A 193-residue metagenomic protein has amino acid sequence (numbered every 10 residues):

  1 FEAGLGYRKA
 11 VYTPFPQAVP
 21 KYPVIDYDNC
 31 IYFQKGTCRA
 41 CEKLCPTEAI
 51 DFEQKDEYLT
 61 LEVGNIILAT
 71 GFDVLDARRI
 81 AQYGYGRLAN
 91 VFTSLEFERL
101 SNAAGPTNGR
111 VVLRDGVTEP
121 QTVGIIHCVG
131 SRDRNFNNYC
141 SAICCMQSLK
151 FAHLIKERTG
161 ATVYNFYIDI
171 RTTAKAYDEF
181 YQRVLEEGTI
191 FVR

Functional and structural regions predicted by a protein language model:
F1-R193: Residues forming the flavin
